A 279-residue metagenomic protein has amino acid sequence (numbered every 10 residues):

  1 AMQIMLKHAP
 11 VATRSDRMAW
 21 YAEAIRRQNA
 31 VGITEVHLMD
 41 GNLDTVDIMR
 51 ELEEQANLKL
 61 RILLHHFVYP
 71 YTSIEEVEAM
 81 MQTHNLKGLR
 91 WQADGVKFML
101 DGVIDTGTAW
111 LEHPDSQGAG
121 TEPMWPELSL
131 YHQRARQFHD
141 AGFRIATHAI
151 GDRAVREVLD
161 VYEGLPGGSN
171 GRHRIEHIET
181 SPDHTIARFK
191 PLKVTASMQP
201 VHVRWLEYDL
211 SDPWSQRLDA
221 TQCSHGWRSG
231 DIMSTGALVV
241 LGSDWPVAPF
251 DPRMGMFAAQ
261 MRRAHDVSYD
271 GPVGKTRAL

Functional and structural regions predicted by a protein language model:
A1-A79, F98-A154, G167, R172 (+2 more regions): Divalent metal-binding segments
H8, A19, A135-A146, I150-H173 (+4 more regions): His/Asp/Glu-enriched, well-ordered alpha-helical/loop segment that forms or immediately abuts the divalent-metal
T45, L52-E54, E78-Q82, W110-H113 (+4 more regions): Short secondary-structure boundary/capping segments
R50, I74-G95, S181-T195: Short amphipathic alpha-helices and their capping/turn segments at secondary-structure boundaries
Q55-N57, H84-R90, M233-S234, P249: Extracellular/periplasmic catalytic domains that process cell-envelope and extracellular macromolecules
L60, V194, A237: A short helix->loop->beta-strand "cap" motif at the edges of active sites that frequently abuts
R90-T108, K193-R204: Non-cysteine beta-strand/loop elements that form the S-adenosyl-L-methionine
